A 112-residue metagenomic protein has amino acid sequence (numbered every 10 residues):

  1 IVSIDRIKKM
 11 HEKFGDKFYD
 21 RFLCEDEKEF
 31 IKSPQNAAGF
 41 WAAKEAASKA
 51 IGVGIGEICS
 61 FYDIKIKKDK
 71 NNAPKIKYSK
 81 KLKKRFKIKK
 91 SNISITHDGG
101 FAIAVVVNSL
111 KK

Functional and structural regions predicted by a protein language model:
V2-K112: Core catalytic alpha/beta fold that binds nucleotide/phospho-ligands
